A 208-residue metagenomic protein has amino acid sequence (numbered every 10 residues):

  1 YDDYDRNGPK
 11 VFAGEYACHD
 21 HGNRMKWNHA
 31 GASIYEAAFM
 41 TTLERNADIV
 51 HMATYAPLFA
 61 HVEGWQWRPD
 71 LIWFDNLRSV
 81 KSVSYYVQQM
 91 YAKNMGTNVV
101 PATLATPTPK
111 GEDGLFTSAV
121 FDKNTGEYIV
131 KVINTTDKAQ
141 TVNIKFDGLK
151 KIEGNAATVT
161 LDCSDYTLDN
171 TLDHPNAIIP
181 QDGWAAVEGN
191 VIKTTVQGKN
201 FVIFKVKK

Functional and structural regions predicted by a protein language model:
D2-N7: Acidic (Asp/Glu)-rich catalytic clusters
G8-S118, N124-G126: Aromatic/acidic polysaccharide-binding cleft in carbohydrate-active enzymes
L43, A53, Q88, V130 (+3 more regions): Hydrophobic, well-ordered secondary-structure elements that form the walls of internal hydrophobic environments
P107-K110, N134-K208: C-terminal beta-sandwich/jelly-roll accessory domains of carbohydrate-active enzymes
K123-N124, Q197: Short, ordered coil/turn segments that flank beta-strands lining enzyme active or ligand-binding pockets
G126-T135: Short, well-ordered beta-strand segments enriched in hydrophobic/aromatic residues
